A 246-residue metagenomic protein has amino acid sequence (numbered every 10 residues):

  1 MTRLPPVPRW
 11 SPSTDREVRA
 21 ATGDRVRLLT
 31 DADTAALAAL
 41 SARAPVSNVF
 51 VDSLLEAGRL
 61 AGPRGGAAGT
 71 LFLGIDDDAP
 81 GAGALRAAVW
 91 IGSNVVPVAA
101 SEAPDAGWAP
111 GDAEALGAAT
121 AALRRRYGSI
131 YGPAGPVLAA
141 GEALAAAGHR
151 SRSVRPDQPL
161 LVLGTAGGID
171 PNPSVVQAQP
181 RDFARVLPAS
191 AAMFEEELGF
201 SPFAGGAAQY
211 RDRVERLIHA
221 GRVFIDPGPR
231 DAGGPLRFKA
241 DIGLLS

Functional and structural regions predicted by a protein language model:
T2-P12, D77-L85, W90-P173: Acyl-donor-binding surface of acyltransferase catalytic domains
T2-S53, G167-A204: Short amphipathic alpha-helix that is part of the acyltransferase structural core
R19-L29, A39, P45, D52-R124 (+3 more regions): Conserved donor-binding loop and adjoining core beta-sheet/short helix segment in diverse acyl/aminoacyl transferases
S47-L71, L198-G233: Active-site rim helix/loop that mediates acceptor-substrate recognition in acyltransferases
A134-G141, Q158, F183, L187-A191 (+1 more regions): Hydrophobic, well-ordered secondary-structure segments
L144-G148, S190-L198, V214, I218: Short, well-ordered alpha-helical segments in soluble proteins
P156, D170-P171, P180-R181, L217-G221 (+1 more regions): Short gly/pro-enriched beta-turn/loop segments at secondary-structure junctions
Q179, P227, G243: Residue-level detector of conserved, well-ordered beta-strand and adjacent loop positions that form binding/recognition
